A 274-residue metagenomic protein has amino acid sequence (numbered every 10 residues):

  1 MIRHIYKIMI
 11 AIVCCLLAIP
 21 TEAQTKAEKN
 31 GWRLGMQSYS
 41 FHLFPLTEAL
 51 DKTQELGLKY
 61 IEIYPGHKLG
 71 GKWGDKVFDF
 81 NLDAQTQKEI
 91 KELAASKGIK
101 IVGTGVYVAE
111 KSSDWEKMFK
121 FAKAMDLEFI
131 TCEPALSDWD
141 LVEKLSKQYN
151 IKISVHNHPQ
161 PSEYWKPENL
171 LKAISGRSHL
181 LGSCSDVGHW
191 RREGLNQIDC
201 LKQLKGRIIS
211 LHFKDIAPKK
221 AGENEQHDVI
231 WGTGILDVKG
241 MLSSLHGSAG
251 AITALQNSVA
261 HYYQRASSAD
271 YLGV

Functional and structural regions predicted by a protein language model:
M1-A27: Bacterial Sec-dependent N-terminal signal peptides
A23-S38, H42-Y60, S96, S112 (+3 more regions): Histidine-acidic metal/acid-base catalytic patches
R33, L69-G74, G98-K100, K123: Acidic/histidine-rich, surface-exposed loop or edge segments in extracytoplasmic proteins
S38-S40, K76-N81, G105, E128-F129 (+3 more regions): The substrate-binding groove and active-site-proximal loops of carbohydrate-active enzymes, especially glycoside
S40, P65-H67, Y107-E110, L136-D138 (+4 more regions): Active-site-proximal loop/turn and secondary-structure-junction residues that shape catalytic pockets, frequently
I61-Y64, I101-G105, T131-C132, T253-Q256: Short beta-strand segments at enzyme active-site cores
I63-E89: Glycine-rich, proline-tolerant flexible connector loops at the mouths of alpha/beta enzymes
Q87, L93-G182, R191-G194, Q203: Active-site acidic/histidine proton-transfer and metal-coordination neighborhood in alpha/beta enzyme cores
